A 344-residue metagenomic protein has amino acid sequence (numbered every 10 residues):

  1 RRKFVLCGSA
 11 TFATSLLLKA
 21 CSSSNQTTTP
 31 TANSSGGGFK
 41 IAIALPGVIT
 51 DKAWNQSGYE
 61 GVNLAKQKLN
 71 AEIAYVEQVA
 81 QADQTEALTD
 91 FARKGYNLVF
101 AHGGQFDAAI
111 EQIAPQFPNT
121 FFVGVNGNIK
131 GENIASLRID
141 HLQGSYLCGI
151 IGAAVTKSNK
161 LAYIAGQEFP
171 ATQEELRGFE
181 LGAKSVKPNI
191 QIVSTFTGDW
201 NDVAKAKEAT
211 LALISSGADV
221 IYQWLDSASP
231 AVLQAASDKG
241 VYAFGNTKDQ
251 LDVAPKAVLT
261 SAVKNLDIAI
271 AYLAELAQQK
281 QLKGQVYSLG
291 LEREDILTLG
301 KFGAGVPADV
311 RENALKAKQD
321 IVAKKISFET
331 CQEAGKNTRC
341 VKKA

Functional and structural regions predicted by a protein language model:
R1-F12, L16-L18, S22: N-terminal secretory signal peptides and thylakoid transit peptides that target proteins across membranes
A20-P30: Bacterial lipoprotein signal-peptidase II cleavage site
P30-A344: A residue-level marker of the well-folded mature domains of exported/periplasmic proteins
